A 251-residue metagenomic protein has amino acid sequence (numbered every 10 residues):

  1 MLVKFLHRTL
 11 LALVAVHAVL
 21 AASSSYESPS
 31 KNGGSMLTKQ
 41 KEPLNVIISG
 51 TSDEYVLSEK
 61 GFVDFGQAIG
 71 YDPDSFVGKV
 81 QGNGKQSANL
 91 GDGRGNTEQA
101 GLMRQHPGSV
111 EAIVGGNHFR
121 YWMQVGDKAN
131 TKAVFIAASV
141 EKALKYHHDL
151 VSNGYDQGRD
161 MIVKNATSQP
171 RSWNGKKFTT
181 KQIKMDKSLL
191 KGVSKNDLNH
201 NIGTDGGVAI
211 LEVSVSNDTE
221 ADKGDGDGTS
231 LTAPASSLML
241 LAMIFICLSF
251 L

Functional and structural regions predicted by a protein language model:
M1-A12, A233-S237: Classical eukaryotic N-terminal signal peptides for Sec-dependent ER targeting/secretion, especially the positively
L2-F5, L13-L20, G226-D227: Conserved, well-structured beta-alpha core segment at the onset of a catalytic domain
L13-Y26, C247-L251: N-terminal signal peptide
A18-L211: Mature extracellular/extracytoplasmic regions of secreted and cell-surface glycoproteins
V208-L251: Cleavable C-terminal sorting propeptides in eukaryotic secreted/cell-surface proteins
